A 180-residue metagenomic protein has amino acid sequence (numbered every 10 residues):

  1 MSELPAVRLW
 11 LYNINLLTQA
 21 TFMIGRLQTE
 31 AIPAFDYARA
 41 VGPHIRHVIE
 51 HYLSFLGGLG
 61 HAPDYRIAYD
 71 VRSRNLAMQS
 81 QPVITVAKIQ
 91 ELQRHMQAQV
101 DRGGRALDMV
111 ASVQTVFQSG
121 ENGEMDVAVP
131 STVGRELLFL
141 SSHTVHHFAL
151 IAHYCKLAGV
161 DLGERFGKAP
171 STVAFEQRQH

Functional and structural regions predicted by a protein language model:
M1-P5, Q179-H180: Eukaryotic N-terminal low-complexity, Ser/Thr- and Lys/Arg-rich leader segments that predominantly function as
L4-L9, E30-H51, V71-T85, A128-H143 (+1 more regions): Alpha-helical scaffold segments that form or flank carboxylate-/histidine-based iron centers
W10-F35: Short, Lys/Arg-rich amphipathic segments at extreme N-termini
L16-M23, H51, K88, H147-L150: Amphipathic, well-ordered alpha-helical segments in soluble domains
Q28-A31, L56-L59, M96, V100-L107 (+2 more regions): Long, hydrophobic, amphipathic alpha-helical segments used as structural scaffolds
Q28-A34, Q97-E136, R165-K168: Acidic interhelical loop/turn segments
V41-R105, I151: Conserved alpha-helical segments that form or flank metal/cofactor-binding pockets of metalloenzymes
E136-L137, H143-H180: Preference for long, well-ordered alpha-helical segments
